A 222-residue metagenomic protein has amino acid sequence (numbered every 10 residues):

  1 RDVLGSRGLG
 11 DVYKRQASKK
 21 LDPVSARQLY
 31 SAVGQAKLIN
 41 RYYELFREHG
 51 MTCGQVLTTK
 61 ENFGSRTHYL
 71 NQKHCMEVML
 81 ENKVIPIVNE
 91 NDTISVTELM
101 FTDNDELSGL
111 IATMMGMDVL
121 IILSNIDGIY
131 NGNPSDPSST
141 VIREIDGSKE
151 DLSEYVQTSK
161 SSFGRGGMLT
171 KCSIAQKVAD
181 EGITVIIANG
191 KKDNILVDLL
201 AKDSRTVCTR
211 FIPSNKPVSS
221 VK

Functional and structural regions predicted by a protein language model:
R1-Y13: Single conserved hydrophobic/aromatic residue that forms the stacking wall/gate of nucleotide- or nucleobase-binding
K14-A17, R66-Y69, T97-M100, N131-D136 (+1 more regions): Short acidic, glycine/serine/threonine-rich loops at helix termini
A17-L21, Q72, P137-I142, K202-C208: Short, hinge-like loop/turn segments at secondary-structure boundaries
K19-S95, L107: Ligand-binding beta-strand-loop-alpha-helix segment within the catalytic cores of soluble metabolic enzymes
D22-P23, F46-G50, H68-N71, E77-E81 (+9 more regions): Solvent-exposed alpha-helices and their adjacent loops that cap or buttress functional pockets in soluble metabolic
G54, G116-Y130, A179-L196: Glycine-rich phosphate/pyrophosphate-binding loops and their adjacent beta-strand/loop elements at enzyme active sites
M76, V88-L110, S135, T140-V197 (+1 more regions): Polyanion-binding loop/helix "lid" in catalytic or ligand-binding cores
V197-K222: Active-site loop ensemble at the mouth of alpha/beta enzyme cores that anchors a bound cofactor
